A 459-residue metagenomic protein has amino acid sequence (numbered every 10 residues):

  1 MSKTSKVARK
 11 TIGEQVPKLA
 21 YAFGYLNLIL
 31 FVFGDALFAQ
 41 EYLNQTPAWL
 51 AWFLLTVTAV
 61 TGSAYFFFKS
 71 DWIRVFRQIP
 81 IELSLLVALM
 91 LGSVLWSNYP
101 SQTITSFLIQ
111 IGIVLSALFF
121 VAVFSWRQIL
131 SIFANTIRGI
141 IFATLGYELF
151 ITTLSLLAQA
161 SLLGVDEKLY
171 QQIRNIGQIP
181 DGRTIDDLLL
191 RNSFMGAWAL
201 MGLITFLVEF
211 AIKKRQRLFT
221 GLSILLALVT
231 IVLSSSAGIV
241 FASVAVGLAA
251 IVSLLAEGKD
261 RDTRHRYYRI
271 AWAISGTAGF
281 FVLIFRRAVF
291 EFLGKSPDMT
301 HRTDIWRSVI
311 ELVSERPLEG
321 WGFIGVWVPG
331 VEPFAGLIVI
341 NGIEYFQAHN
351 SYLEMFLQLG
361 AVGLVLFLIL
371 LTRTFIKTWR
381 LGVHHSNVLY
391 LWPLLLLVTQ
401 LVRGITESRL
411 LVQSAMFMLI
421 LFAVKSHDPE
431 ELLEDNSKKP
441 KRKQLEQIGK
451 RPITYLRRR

Functional and structural regions predicted by a protein language model:
M1-F68, G92, W96, Q400-V402: N-terminal signal-anchor transmembrane segment
E14-L19, S63-I81, V208-L222, D260-Y267 (+1 more regions): Membrane-interface helix-loop-helix junctions at transmembrane boundaries of multi-pass membrane enzymes, predominantly
A64, L95-T152, V326: Transmembrane alpha-helical segments and their membrane-water interfaces
A122, L359-L401, D435: Hydrophobic transmembrane alpha-helices and their immediate junctions
A134-S253: Alpha-helical transmembrane segments of multi-pass inner-membrane proteins
G146, F150-S155, I251-P297, L312-E315 (+1 more regions): A membrane-periplasm/extracellular boundary helix in multi-pass inner-membrane enzymes that assemble envelope glycans
A288-E311, E315, E319-L359, T378-G382: Long extracytoplasmic/lumenal interhelical loops at the membrane interface of multi-pass membrane proteins
L394-L401, S408-R459: Transmembrane alpha-helices of multi-pass inner-membrane enzymes
